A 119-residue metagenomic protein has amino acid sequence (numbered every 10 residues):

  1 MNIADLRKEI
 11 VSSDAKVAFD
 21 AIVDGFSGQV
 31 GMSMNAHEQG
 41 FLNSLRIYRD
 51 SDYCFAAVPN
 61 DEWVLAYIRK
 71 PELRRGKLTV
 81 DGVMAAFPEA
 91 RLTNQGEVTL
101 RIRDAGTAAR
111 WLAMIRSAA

Functional and structural regions predicted by a protein language model:
M1, D14, P59-E62, A119: Generic structural signal for short, solvent-exposed loop/turn connectors between secondary structure elements
M1-G25, E38: Charge-rich, low-complexity N-terminal segments
D5, A18-A21, T79-G82, T107-R110: Exposed alpha-helical structural elements
E9, G25, A86, M114 (+1 more regions): Residues that form generic nucleotide/phosphate-binding pockets
D24-S33: N-terminal first-folded block
H37-Q95: Short, conserved beta-strand/beta-arch hydrophobic-aromatic motifs that form part of recognition grooves or interface
E89-A119: Well-ordered alpha/beta subsegment
